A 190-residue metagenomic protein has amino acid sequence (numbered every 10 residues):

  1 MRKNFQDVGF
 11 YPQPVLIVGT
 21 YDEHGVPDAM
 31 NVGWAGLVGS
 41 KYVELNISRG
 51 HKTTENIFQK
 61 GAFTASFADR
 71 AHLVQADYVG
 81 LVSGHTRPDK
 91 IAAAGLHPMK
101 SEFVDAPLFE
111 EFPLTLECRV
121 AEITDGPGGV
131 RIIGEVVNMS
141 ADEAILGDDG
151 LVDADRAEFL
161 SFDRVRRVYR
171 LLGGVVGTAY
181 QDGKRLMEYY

Functional and structural regions predicted by a protein language model:
M1-Y190: Basic, polyanion-binding surface patches
